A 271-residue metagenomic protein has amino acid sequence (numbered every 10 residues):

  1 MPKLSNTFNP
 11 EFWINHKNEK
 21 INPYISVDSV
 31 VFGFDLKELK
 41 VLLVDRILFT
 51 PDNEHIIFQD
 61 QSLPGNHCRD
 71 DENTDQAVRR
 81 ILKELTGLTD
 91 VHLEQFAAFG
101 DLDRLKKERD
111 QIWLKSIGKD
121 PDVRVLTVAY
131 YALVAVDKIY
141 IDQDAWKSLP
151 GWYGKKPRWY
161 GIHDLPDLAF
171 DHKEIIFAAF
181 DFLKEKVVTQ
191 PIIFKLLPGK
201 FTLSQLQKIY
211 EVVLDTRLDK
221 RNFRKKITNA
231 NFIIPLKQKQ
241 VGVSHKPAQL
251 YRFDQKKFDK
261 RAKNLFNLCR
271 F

Functional and structural regions predicted by a protein language model:
M1-K3, H16, F34-V44, D71 (+5 more regions): Core subunits and conserved enzymes of cellular information-processing and envelope-translocation systems across
P2-D28, D110-W113: Acidic, metal-coordinating catalytic segment for phosphate/diphosphate chemistry, firing primarily on the Nudix
K17-S62: N-terminal strand-loop-strand
I25-V27, Q76-R79, K83-A145, D181-I193 (+1 more regions): Active-site segment of metal-dependent pyrophosphate-handling enzymes, primarily the Nudix hydrolase catalytic core
V125-L133, Y140-F180, V187, G199-S204 (+3 more regions): NUDIX/MutT-family hydrolases
L126, P235-F271: Long, intrinsically disordered, low-complexity Ser/Thr/Pro-rich regulatory/activation regions of nuclear proteins
K208-R217: Short helix-coil junctions and helix-kink-helix linkers
K220-A230, Q240-Q249: Accessory, usually C-terminal, subdomains that scaffold auxiliary metal cofactors
